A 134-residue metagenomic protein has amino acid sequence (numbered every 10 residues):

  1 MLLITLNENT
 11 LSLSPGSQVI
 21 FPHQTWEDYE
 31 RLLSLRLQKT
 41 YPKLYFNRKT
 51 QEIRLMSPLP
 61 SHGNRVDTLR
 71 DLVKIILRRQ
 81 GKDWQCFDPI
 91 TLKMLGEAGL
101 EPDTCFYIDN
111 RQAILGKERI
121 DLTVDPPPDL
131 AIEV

Functional and structural regions predicted by a protein language model:
M1-V134: Gly/Pro/Ser/Thr-rich low-complexity, intrinsically disordered segments predominantly at protein N-termini
